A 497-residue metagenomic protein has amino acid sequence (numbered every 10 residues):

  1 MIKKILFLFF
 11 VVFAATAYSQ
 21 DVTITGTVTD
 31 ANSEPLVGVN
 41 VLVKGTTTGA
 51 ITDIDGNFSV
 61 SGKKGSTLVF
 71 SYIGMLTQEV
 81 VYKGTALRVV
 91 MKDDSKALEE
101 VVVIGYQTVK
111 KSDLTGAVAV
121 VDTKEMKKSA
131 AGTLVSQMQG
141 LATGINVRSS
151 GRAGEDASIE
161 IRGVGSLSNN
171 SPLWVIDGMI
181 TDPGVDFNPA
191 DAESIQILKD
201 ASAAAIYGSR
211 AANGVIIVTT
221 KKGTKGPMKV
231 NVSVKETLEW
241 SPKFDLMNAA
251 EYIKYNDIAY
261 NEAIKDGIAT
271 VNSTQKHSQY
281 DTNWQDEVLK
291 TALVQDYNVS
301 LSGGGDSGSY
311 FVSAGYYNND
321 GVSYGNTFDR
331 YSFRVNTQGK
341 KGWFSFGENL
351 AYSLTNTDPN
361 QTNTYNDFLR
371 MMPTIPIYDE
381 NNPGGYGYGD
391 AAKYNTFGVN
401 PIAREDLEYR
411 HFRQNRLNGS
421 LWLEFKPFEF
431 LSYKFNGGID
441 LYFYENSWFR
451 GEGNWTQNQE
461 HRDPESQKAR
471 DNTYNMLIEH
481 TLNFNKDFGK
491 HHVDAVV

Functional and structural regions predicted by a protein language model:
M1-F9, F13-R334, Q338-K340, S345-A351 (+1 more regions): Short, small/polar-rich motifs associated with maturation and membrane association, primarily at protein termini
G26-D30, I402, F425: Short, Lys/Arg-rich amphipathic segments at extreme N-termini
P35, P172-L173, P373-P376, P427 (+1 more regions): Proline-rich low-complexity regions
G45, K426-F428: Residue-level recognition of beta-strand termini and adjacent short loop/turns
S112, T224-D281, G321-N418, N436-V497: Surface-exposed loop/interface segments of Gram-negative outer-membrane beta-barrel transport/assembly proteins
L431: An active-site-proximal structural segment forming one wall of the substrate-binding cleft that immediately precedes
